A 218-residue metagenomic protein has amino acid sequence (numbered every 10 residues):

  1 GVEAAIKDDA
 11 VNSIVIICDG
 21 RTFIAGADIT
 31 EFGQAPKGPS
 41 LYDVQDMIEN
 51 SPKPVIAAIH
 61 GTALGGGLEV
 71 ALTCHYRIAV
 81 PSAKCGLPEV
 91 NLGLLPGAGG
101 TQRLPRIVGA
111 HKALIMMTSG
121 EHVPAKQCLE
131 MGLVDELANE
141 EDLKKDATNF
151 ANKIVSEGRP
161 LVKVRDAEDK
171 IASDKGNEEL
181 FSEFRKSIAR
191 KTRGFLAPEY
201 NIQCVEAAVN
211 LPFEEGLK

Functional and structural regions predicted by a protein language model:
G1-N12: A short, well-ordered alpha-helical element
A5, I48-S51, I154: Hydrophobic helix-cap positions at the C-terminus of alpha-helices in RecA-like/P-loop ATPase nucleotide-binding cores
A10, I17-M47, A63, N91-L94: Glycine- (often His-adjacent) and acidic-residue-rich active-site loop that binds/positions the CoA thioester
A25, E69, T73, H111 (+1 more regions): Amphipathic alpha-helical segments at domain termini/boundaries
I48-L92, P96, P124: Glycine-rich beta-to-alpha active-site loop
T101-H111: Hydrophobic, secondary-structure "cap" segments at the distal end of domains
